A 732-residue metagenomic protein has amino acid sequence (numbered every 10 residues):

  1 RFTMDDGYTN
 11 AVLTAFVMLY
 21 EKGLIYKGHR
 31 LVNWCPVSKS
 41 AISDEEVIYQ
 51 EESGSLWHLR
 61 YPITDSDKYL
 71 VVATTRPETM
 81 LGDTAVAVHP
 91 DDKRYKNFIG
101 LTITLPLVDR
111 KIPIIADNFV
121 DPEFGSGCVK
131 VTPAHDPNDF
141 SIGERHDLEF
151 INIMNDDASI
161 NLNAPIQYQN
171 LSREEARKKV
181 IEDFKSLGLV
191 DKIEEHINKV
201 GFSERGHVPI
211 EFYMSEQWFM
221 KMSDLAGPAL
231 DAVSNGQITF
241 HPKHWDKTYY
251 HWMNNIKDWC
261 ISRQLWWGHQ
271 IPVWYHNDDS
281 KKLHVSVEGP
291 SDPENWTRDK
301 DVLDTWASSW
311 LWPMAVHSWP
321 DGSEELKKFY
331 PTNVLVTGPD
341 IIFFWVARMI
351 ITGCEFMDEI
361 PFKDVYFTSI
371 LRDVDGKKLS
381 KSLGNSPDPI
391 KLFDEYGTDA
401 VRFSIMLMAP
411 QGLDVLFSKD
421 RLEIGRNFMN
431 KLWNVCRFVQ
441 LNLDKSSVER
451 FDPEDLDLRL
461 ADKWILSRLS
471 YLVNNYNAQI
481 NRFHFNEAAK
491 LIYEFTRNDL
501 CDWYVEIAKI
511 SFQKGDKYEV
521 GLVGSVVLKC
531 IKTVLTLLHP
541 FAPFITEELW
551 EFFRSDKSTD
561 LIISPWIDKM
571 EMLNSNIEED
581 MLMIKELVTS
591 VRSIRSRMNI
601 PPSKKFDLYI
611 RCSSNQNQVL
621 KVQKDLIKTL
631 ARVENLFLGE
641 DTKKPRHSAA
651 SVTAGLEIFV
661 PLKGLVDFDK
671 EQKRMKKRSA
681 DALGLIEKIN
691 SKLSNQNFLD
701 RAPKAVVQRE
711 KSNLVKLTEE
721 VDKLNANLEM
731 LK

Functional and structural regions predicted by a protein language model:
R1-Y69, M80, F124-D278, I341 (+6 more regions): Residue patterns forming the tRNA-binding/recognition surfaces of aminoacyl-tRNA synthetases and related DALR
H58, H251-A307, L311, E355-T398 (+2 more regions): Feature 926 captures the class I aminoacyl-tRNA synthetase adenylation module centered on the KMSKS loop
D67-V72, P77-V131, H135-S141: Protease-associated
L70-T74, T79-G82, V86-V88, I114 (+9 more regions): Short hydrophobic-aromatic micro-motifs
I103, E204-V208, K300: Active-site cores of enzymes that catalyze phosphoryl transfer or operate on phosphate-rich substrates
D109-I115, K300-Y330, N498, D502-V505: Active-site-adjacent "gating/activation" loops or surface patches in catalytic cores
P137, S141-D147, I181-F184, I342-D358 (+1 more regions): Metal-dependent nuclease catalytic cores in nucleic-acid-processing enzymes, especially RNase H-like/related
K327-T337, L522: Short, conserved non-catalytic motifs in the polymerase core
